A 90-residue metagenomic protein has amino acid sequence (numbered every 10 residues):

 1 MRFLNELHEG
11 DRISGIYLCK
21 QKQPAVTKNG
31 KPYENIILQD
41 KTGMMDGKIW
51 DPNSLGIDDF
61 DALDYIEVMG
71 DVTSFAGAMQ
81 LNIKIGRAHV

Functional and structural regions predicted by a protein language model:
M1-I13: OB-fold nucleic-acid-binding modules
E6-E9, E34, E67: Glutamate identity and glutamate-enriched acidic tracts
Y17: Non-catalytic, usually N-terminal nucleic-acid engagement modules in DNA/RNA processing proteins
K22-P32, G43-H89: OB-fold single-stranded nucleic acid-binding module
N35-D40: Short, acidic/hydrophobic/Gly-rich beta-strand patch recurrent on exposed beta strands that often constitutes part
